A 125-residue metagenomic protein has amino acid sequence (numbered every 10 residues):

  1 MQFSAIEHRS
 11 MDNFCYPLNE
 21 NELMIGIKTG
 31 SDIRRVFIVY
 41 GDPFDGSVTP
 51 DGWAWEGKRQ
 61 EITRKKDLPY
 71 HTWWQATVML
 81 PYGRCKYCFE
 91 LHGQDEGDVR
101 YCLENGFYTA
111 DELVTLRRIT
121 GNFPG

Functional and structural regions predicted by a protein language model:
M1-M24, F44-G125: The feature marks proteins involved in alpha-glucan
E22-D32, V39: Short edge beta-strand/loop segments characteristic of extracellular beta-sandwich folds
D32-V36, D45-G46: Primarily extracytoplasmic ectodomains and periplasmic/lumenal surface modules that are beta-strand-rich
V36-I38, Y87: Short beta-strand elements bearing conserved aromatic residues within extracellular beta-rich modules
